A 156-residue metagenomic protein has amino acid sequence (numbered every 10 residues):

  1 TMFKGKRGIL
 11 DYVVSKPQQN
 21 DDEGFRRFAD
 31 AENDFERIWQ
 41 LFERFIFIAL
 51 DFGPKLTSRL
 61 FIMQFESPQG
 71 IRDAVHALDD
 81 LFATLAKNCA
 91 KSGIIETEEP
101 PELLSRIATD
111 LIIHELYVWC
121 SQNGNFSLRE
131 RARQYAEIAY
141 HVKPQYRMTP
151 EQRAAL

Functional and structural regions predicted by a protein language model:
T1-D11: HTH DNA-binding helix-turn interface
G8, N33, P100: Residue-level recognition of oxygen-bearing side chains
Y12, K16, E23-F52, L104-A108 (+1 more regions): Hydrophobic alpha-helical connector segments
S15, F61-Q64: Short "lid" loop at the C-terminus of a central beta-strand within the Rossmann-like core of SAM-dependent
Q19-R26, I48-D51, S67-S92, E102-R106 (+2 more regions): Amphipathic alpha-helical packing segments from all-alpha helical-bundle domains
D30-D34, S67, T97, G124: Residue-level signature of the cytosolic catalytic core of signaling kinases
F35-L60, R72-A83, T109, P144-M148: Helical hydrophobic small-molecule/effector-binding pocket
T57-F61, R72, A90-E137, Y146-L156: Hydrophobic/aromatic-rich alpha-helical bundle segments in the mid-to-C-terminal region
